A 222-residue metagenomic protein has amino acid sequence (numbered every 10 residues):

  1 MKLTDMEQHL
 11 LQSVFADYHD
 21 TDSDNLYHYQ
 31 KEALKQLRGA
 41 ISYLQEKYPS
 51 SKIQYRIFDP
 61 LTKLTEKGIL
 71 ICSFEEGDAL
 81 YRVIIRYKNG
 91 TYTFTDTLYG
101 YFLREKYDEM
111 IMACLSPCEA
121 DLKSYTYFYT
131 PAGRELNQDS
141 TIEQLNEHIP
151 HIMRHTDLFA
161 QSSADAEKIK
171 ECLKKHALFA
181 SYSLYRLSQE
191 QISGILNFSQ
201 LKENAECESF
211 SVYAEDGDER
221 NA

Functional and structural regions predicted by a protein language model:
K2-Y18: N-terminal, Lys/Arg- and Ser/Thr-rich interaction peptides
L3, E7-Q8, L37, D108 (+1 more regions): Short amphipathic alpha-helical segments that mediate assembly, nucleic-acid/protein binding, or membrane association
S13-Y27, T95, H148-D157: Acidic/histidine-rich, surface-exposed loop or edge segments in extracytoplasmic proteins
V14-R56, K106-D121: Short, non-transmembrane alpha-helical segments in secretory-pathway proteins
K47, S51-K88: Exposed beta-strand-loop-beta-strand "reactive/processing" segments of non-cytosolic proteins
L80-F102: A short, surface-exposed beta-strand/turn
L98-A222: Metal-dependent nuclease catalytic core centered on acidic motifs
